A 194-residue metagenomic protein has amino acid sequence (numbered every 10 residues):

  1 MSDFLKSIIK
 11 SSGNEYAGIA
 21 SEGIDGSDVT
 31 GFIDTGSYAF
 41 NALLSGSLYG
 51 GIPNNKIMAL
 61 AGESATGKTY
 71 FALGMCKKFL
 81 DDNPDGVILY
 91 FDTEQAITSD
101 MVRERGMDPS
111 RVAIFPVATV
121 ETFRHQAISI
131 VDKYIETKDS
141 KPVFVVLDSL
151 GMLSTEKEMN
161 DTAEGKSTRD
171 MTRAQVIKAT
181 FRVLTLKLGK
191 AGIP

Functional and structural regions predicted by a protein language model:
S2-V112, F123-D132: The Walker A/P-loop phosphate-binding site
D81, S167-P194: Substrate-engagement module of ASCE P-loop NTPases
D85-V87, D139-F144, K190-P194: Loop/turn-to-beta-strand initiation segments
I97, L153-S154: Catalytic P-loop NTPase motifs of RecA-like helicase/translocase cores
R111-E121, M159-V176: Flexible beta-alpha connector loops of hexameric P-loop NTPases
A127-V145, L184-L186: Short amphipathic alpha-helices and their capping/turn segments at secondary-structure boundaries
S149: Walker B catalytic acidic pair
S154-T162, L188: Conserved ATPase-coupling elements of RecA-like P-loop NTPase cores
